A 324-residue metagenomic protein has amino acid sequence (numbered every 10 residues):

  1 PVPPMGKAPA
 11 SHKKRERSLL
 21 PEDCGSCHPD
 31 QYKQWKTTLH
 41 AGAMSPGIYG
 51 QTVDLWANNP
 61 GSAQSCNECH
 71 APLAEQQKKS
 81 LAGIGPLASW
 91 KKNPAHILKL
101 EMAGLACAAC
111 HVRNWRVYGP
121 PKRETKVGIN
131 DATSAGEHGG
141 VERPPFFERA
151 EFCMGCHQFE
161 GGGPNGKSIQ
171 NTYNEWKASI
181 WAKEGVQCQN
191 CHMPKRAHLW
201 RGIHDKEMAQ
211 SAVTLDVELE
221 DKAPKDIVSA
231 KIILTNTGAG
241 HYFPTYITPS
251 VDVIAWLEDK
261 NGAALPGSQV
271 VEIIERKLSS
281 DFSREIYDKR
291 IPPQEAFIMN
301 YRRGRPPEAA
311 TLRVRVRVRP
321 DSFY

Functional and structural regions predicted by a protein language model:
P1-E148, F152-A182: Sequence context of c-type cytochrome heme-c attachment sites
G161, K177-G185, Q189-N190, P194-Y324: Short, conserved sequence motifs used for protein processing/export or organelle targeting and for catalysis
